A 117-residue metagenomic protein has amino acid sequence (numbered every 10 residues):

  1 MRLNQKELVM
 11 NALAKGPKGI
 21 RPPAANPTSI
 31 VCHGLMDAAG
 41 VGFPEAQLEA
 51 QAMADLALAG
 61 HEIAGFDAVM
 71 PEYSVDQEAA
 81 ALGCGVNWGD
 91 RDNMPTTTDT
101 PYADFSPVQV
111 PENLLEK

Functional and structural regions predicted by a protein language model:
M1, A81-K117: Active-site-proximal, glycine-rich beta->alpha crossover segments in alpha/beta enzymes that shape flexible
M1-V86: N-terminal basic, low-complexity leaders that serve as flexible interaction/assembly modules and, when applicable, as
